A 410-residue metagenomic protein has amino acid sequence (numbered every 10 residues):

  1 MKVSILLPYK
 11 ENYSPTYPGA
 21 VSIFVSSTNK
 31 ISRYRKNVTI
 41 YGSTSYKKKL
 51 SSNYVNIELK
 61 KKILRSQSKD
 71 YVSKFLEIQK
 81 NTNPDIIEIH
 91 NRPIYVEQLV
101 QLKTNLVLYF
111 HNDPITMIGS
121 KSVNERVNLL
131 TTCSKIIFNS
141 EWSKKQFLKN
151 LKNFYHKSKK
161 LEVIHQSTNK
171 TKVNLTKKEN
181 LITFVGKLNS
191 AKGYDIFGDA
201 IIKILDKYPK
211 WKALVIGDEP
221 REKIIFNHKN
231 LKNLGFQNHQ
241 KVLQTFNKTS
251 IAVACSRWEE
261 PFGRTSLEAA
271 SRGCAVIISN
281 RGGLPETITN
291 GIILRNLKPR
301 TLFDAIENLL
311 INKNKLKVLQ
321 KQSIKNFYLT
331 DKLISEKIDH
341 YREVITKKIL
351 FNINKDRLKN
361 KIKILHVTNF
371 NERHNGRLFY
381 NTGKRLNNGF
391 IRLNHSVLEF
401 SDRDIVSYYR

Functional and structural regions predicted by a protein language model:
S4-L6, I137, N174-K192, G198-I202 (+2 more regions): Conserved donor-binding/catalytic core segment of Leloir-type glycosyltransferases
Y9-P15, F24-Q67, E219, R377 (+2 more regions): N-terminal strand-loop element at the rim of the active site of nucleotide-sugar-dependent glycosyltransferases
I89-I94, F110: Short His-centered aromatic/hydrophobic patch
G119, T131-K159: A short, active-site helix/loop in glycosyltransferases that binds the activated sugar's phosphate group
K172, N314-K355: A charged, aromatic-enriched C-terminal amphipathic alpha-helix characteristic of glycosyltransferases across folds
E222-L243: Nucleotide-activated donor-binding/catalytic signature segment of Leloir-type glycosyltransferases, i.e., the conserved
A275-I278: Short hydrophobic beta-strand element within catalytic cores of glycosyltransferases and related nucleotide-activated
G291-R300, N308-N314: Conserved acidic donor-binding segment of nucleotide-sugar-dependent glycosyltransferases
